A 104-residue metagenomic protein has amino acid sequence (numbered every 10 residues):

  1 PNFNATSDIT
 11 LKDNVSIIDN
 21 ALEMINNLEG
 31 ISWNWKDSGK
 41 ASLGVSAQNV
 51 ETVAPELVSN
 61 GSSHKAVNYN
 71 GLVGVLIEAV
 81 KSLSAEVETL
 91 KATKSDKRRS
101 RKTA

Functional and structural regions predicted by a protein language model:
P1-L72, E86-A104: C-terminal intramolecular chaperone/autoprocessing and neck/assembly modules of extracellular spikes and adhesins
L76-E86: Extended amphipathic alpha-helical segments enriched in small hydrophobics
